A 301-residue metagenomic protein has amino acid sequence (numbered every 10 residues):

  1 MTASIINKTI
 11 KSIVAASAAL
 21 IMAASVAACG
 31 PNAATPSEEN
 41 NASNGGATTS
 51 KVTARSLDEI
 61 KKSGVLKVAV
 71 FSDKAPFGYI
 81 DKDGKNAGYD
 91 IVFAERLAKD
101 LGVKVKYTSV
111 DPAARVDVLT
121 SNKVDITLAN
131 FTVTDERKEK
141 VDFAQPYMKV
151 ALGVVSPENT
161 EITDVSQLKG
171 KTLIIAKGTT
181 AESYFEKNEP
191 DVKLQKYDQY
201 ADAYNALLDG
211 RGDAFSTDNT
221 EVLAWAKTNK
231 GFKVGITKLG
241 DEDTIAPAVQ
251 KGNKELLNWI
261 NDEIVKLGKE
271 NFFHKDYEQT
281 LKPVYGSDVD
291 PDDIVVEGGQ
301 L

Functional and structural regions predicted by a protein language model:
V26-A47: Bacterial lipoprotein signal-peptidase II cleavage site
G30, G45-A47, I91-D100, T179 (+1 more regions): Extended ligand-binding regions for polar small-molecule ligands
P36, G46-K51, S183-Y197, V234-K238 (+1 more regions): Ligand-binding clefts/hinges and TM-proximal coupling segments of bilobed small-molecule sensing domains
E39, G46-N130: Extracytoplasmic small-molecule ligand-binding "clamshell" domains of the periplasmic binding protein/Venus flytrap
E95, K104-Q167: Acidic, polar ligand-binding/catalytic clefts
K106-D117, T160, K177, Q195-N205 (+1 more regions): Short helix-initiation/N-cap motifs at beta->coil->alpha
D117, F131-E139, L208-D209, D213-E242: A ligand-binding cleft/hinge motif common to bilobed small-molecule-binding domains
M148-S156, L223-I264, V284-L301: Periplasmic-binding protein-like
